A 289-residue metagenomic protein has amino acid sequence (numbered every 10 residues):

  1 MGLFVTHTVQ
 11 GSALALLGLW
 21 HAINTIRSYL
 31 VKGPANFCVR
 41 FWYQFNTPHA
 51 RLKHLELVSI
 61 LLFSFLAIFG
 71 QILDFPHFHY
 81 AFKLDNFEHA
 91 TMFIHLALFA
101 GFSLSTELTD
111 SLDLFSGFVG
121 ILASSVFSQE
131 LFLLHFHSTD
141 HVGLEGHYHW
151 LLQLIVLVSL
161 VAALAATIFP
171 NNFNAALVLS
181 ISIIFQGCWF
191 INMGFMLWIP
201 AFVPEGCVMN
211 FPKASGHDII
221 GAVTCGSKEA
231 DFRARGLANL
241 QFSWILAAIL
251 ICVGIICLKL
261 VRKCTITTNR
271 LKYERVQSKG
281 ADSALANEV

Functional and structural regions predicted by a protein language model:
M1-L14, R235-F242: Hydrophobic transmembrane alpha-helical segments in integral membrane proteins
M1-V9, I68-M92, G101-V119, L131-L151 (+2 more regions): Membrane-lumen (extracellular) interface motif
Q10, L17, K32-E107: Eukaryotic helix-linker segments that join adjacent hydrophobic helices
L14-H21, I60, S64-Q71, L96-F99 (+4 more regions): Helical transmembrane-bundle signal
L19-G33, L250-K272: Transmembrane-helix exit/juxtamembrane "anchor" motif
L19-N36, P76, F195-E205: Juxtamembrane interfacial secondary-structure elements that flank transmembrane helices in multi-pass membrane proteins
N36-N46, K213-T224, T267-V289: Non-transmembrane, juxtamembrane loop and terminal tail segments of multi-pass eukaryotic membrane proteins
E205-L237: Short, membrane-exposed interhelical loops at transmembrane-helix boundaries
